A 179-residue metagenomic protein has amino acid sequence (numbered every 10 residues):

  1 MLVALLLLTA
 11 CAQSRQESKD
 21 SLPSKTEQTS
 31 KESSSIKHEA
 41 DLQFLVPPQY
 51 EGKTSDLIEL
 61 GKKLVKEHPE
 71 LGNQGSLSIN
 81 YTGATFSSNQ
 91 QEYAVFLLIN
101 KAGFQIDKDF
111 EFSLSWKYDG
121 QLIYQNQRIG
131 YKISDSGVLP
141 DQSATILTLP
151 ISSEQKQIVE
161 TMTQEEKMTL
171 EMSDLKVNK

Functional and structural regions predicted by a protein language model:
M1-A4: Sec-dependent N-terminal signal peptides
L6-A10: C-terminal motif of bacterial Sec signal peptides marking the signal peptidase cleavage site
C11-Y93, G103-D107, S153-Q155, E160-K179: Membrane engagement elements in two modes
L77-G83, L97, G130-D135: Short structured motifs
L98-A102: Asparagine-centered strand-capping/turn motif at beta-strand->loop junctions
G103-I123: Short acidic, flexible loop segments centered on an aromatic residue
Q121-E165: Short, solvent-exposed, Trp/other aromatic-anchored flexible loops in extracytoplasmic proteins
